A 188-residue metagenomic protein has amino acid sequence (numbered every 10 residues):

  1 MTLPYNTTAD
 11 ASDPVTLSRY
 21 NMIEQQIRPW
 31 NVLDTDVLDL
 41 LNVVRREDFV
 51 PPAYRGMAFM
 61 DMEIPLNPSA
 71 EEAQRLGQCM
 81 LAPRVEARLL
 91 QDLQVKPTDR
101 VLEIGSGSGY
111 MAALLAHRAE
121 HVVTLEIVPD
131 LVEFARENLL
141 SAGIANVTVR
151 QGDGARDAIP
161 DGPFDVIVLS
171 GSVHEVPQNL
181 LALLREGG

Functional and structural regions predicted by a protein language model:
M1-T2, G107: Short, composition-biased local secondary-structure segments
T2-L102, R118, L131-S141: Class I SAM-dependent transferase core
L90-G188: Conserved nucleotide-cofactor-binding alpha/beta core module
